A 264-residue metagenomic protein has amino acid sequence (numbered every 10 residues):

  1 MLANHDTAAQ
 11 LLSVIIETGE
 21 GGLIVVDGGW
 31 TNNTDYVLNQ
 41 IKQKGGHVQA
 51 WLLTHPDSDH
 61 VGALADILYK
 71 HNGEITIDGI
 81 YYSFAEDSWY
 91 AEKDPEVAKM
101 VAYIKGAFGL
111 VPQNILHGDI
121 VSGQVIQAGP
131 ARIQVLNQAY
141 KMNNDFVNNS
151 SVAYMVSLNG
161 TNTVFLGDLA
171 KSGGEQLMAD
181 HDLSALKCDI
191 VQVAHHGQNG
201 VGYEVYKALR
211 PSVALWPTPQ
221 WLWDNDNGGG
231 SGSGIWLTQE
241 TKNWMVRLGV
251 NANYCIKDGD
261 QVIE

Functional and structural regions predicted by a protein language model:
M1-G46, Q113-A185, V262-E264: Core dinuclear metal-dependent hydrolase active-site scaffold
A9-Q10, T31-N33, P56-G62, E86-Y90 (+5 more regions): Active-site environment of divalent metal-dependent phosphoester hydrolases
G19-G22, T31-Y82, H181-Q198, R210-L215: Active-site metal-binding motif and surrounding structural segment of the metallo-beta-lactamase
V26-W30, V48-L53, D87-D94, Y140 (+2 more regions): Second-shell loop/turn segments in exported
D27, L166, V193-A194, P217: Thr-Gly-centered strand-to-loop micro-motif
V37-N39, L64-D66, D94, L177-A179 (+2 more regions): Short amphipathic alpha-helical segments
E74-N148, V213, T218-E264: Binuclear metal-ion centers of metallo-dependent hydrolases, dominated by the metallo-beta-lactamase
K207-A208, R247: Solvent-exposed polar/charged
